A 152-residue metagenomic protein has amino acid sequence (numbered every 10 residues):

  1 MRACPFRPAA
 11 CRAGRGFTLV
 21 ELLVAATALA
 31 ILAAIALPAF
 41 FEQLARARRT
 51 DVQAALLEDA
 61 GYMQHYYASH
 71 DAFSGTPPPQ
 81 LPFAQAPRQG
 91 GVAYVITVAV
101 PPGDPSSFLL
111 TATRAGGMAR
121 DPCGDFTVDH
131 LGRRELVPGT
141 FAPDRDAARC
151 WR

Functional and structural regions predicted by a protein language model:
M1-F17: N-terminal leader/signal peptides at the extreme start of proteins
R12-F40: N-terminal single-pass transmembrane signal-anchor helix
F41, A45-L56: Membrane-proximal amphipathic alpha-helices that sit immediately adjacent to an N-terminal transmembrane/signal-anchor
R46-T50, G61-P79: Alpha-helix exit/C-cap motif
A54, E58-G61, H130: Generic recognition of well-ordered alpha-helical segments within structured catalytic/regulatory domains
S69-R133, W151-R152: Extracellular/periplasmic head regions of type IV pilus-like filament subunits
D144-R152: Short, low-complexity, Pro/Ser/Thr/Gly-rich segments in the mature regions of secreted, periplasmic
